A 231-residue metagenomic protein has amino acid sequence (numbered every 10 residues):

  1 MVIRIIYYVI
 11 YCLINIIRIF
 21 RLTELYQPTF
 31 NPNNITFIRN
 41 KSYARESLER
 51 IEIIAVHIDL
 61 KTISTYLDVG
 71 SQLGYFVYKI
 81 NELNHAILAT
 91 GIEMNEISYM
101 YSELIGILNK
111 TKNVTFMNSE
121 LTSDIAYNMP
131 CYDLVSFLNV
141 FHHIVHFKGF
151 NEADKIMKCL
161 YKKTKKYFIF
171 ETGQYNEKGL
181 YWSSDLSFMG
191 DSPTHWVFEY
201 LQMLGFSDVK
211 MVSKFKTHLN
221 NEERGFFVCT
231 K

Functional and structural regions predicted by a protein language model:
Y43-T62: Conserved alpha-helix/loop element of class I SAM-dependent methyltransferases that forms part of the SAM/SAH-binding
I63-Q72: Conserved class I S-adenosyl-L-methionine
L88-E93: Conserved SAM-binding motif I beta-strand of class I
S102-E103: Conserved SAM-binding loop
S136: A conserved beta-strand element that flanks and buttresses the S-adenosyl-L-methionine
I144-C159: A short, conserved alpha-helix within the catalytic core of class I
T164-Q174: Conserved beta-strand signature within the Rossmann-like core of class I S-adenosyl-L-methionine
